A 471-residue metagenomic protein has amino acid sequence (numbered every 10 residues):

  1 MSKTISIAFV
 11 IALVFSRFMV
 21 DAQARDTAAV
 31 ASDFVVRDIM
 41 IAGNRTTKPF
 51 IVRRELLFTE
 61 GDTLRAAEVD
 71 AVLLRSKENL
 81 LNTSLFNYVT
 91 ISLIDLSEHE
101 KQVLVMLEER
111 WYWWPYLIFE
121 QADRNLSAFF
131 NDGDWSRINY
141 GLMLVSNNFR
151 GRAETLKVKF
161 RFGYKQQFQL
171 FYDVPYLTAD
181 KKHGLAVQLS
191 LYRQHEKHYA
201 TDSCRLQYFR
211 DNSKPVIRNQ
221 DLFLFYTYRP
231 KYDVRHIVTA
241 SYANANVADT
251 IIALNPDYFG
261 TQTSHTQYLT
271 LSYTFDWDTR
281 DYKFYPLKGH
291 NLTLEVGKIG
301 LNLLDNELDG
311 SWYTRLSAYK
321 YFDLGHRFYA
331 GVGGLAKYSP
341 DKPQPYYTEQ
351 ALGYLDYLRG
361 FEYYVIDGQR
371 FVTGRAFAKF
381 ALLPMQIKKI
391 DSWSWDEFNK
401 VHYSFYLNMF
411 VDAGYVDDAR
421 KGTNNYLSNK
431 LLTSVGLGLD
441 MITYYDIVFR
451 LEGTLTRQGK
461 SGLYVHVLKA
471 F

Functional and structural regions predicted by a protein language model:
M1-A29: Bacterial Sec-dependent N-terminal signal peptides
Q23-N125, M143, K157-Y176, W312-A318 (+3 more regions): Periplasmic polypeptide-binding modules associated with outer-membrane biogenesis and secretion
E108-S272, W277-R280, Q350-D356, Y363-V372 (+2 more regions): Gram-negative/organellar outer-membrane beta-barrel architecture
S190-Q194, A243-A245, L294-N302, K337-D341 (+1 more regions): Short glycine-rich beta-strand segments
Y268-K400: C-terminal outer-membrane beta-barrel translocator/porin domains of Gram-negative envelope proteins and their
F377, A381-M385, D391-V435: Outer-membrane beta-barrel transmembrane domain signature
G422-A470: C-terminal beta-signal and terminal closure region of outer-membrane beta-barrel proteins
